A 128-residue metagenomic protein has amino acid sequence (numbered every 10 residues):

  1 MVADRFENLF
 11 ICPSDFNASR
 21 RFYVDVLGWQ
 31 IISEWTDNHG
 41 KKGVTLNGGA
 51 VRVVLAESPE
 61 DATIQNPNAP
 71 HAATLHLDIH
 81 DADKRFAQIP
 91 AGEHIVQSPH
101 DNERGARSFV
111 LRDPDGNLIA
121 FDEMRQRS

Functional and structural regions predicted by a protein language model:
M1-N8, Q30-L77, F86-R112, E123-S128: Vicinal oxygen chelate
P13-F16, N38-H39: Conserved beta-strand-loop-alpha-helix junction that forms the acyl-donor binding cleft
N17-A18, K84: Alpha-helical macromolecular-interaction surfaces
S19-V24, I89, D113-G116: Conserved active-site tyrosine of GNAT-family acetyltransferases
L118-F121: Short glycine-/small-residue motifs
